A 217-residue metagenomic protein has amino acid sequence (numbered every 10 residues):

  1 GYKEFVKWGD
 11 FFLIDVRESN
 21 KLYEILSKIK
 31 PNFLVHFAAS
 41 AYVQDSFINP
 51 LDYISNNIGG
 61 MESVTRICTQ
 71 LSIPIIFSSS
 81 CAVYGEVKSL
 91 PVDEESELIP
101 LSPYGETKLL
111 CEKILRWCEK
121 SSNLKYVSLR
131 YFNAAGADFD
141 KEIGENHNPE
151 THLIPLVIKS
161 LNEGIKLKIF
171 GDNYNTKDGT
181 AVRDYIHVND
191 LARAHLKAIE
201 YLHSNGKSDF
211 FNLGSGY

Functional and structural regions predicted by a protein language model:
G1-A137: N-terminal Rossmann-like NAD(P)+-binding domain of SDR-like oxidoreductases, especially those catalyzing
I14, L26, Y53, E145-P149 (+1 more regions): Pocket-edge positions in alpha/beta enzyme catalytic cores
S63, E163, G214-S215: Structural/interface elements that position substrates and couple domains in central-metabolism enzymes
S96, T180, G214-Y217: Structured beta->alpha junctions
P100-T107, N146-I154, D184-V188: The catalytic Tyr-centered alpha-helix of NAD(P)H-dependent dehydrogenases
K108, R130, K177-R183: Short, cationic motifs built from Arg/Lys/His that form the positively charged side of catalytic pockets
A134-A137, P155-T176, R183-F211: Alpha-helical substrate-binding/gating segment
F139-E150, E163: Hydrophobic, Gly/Ser/Ala-rich alpha-helical and linker tracts in large acyl-processing enzymes of secondary/lipid
